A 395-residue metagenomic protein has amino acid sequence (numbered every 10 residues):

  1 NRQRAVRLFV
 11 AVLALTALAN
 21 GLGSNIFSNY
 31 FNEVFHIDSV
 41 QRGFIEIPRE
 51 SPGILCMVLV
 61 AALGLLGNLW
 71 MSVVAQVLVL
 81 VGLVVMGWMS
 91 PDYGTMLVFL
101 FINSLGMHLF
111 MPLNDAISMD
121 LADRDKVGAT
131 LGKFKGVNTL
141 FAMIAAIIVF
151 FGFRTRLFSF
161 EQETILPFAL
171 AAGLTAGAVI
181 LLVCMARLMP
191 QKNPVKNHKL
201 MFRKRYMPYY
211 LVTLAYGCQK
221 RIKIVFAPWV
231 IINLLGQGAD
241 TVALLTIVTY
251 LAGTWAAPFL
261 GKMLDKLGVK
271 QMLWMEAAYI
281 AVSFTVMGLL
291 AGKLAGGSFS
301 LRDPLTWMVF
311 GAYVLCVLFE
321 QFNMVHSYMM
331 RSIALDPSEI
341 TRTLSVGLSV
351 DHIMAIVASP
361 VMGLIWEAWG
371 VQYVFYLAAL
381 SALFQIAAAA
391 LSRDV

Functional and structural regions predicted by a protein language model:
R2-R4, L8-A11, L15, L59-A62 (+4 more regions): Multi-pass alpha-helical transporter architecture, strongest for 12-TM Major Facilitator/SLC carriers used
A14, G82, G94-F110, S298-F322: Hydrophobic core of transmembrane alpha-helices in multi-pass small-molecule transporters, especially MFS/SLC-type
N25-Q41, V225-V242, S332: Short amphipathic helix-loop junctions that connect adjacent transmembrane helices in Major Facilitator Superfamily/SLC
L55-L69, F153, A256-V269, W366-E367: Helix-to-loop junctions at the C-terminal end of transmembrane segments in multipass secondary transporters
V77-P91, Y279-L301: C-terminal ends and interior cores of transmembrane alpha-helices in multi-pass membrane transporters/permeases
L109-A122, E320-L335: Intracellular juxtamembrane helix-capping segments at the cytosolic ends of symmetry-related transmembrane helices
L131-F150, L348-A358: Glycine-rich segments within core transmembrane alpha-helices of 12-TM secondary carriers
F151-G173, L364-A382: A membrane-interface helix-boundary motif in multi-pass transporters
